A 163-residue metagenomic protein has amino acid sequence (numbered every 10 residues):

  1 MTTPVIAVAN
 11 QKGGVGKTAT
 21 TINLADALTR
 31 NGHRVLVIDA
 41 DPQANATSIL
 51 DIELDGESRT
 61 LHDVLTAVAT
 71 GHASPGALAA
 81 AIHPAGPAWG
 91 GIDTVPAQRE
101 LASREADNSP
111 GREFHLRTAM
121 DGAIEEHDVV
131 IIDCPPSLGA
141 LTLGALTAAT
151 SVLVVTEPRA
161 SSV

Functional and structural regions predicted by a protein language model:
M1-V163: P-loop NTP-binding core
